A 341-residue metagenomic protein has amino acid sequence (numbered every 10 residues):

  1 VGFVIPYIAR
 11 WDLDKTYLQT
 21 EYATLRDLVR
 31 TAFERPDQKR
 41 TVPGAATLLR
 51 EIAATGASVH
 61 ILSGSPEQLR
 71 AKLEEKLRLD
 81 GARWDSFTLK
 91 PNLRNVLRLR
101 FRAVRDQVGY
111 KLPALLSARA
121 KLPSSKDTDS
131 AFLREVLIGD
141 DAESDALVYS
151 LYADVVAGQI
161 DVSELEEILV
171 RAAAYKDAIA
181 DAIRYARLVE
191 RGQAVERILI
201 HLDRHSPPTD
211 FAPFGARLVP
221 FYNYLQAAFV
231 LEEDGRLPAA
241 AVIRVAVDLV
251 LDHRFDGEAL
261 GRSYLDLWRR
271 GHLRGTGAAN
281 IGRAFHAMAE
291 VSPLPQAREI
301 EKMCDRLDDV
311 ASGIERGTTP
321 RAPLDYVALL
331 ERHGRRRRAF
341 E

Functional and structural regions predicted by a protein language model:
G2-A103, A182, V189-R191, V195-L199 (+2 more regions): Alpha-helical substrate-recognition element adjacent to the catalytic core
A45-A53, K111-D129: Short, basic/hydrophobic alpha-helical segments
R70-K76, R98-R100, D145-A153, T209-A212: A short acidic (Asp/Glu
E75-A82, A120-D129, S150-Q159: Short, surface-exposed basic-aromatic patches at helix termini and helix-loop junctions that form
L97-G109, F211-Y222: Short, surface-exposed amphipathic charged segments that create phosphate/polyanion-binding patches used for binding
A120-A146: Conserved Lys-Pro-Asp/Glu-containing loop-to-beta segment of HAD-superfamily phosphomonoesterases, centered on
L147-D177: Internal, charge-rich low-complexity segments
A173-E341: C-terminal accessory extensions appended to soluble enzyme cores
